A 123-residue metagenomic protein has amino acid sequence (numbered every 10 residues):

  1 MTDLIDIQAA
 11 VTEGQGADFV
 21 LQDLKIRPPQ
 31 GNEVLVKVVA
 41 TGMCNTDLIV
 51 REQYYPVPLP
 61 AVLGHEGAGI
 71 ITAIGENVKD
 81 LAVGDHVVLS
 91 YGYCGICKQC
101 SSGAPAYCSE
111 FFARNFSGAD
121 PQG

Functional and structural regions predicted by a protein language model:
D3-A10: Short structural boundary motif marking the start of a folded domain
V11-D18: Extracellular beta-rich ligand/substrate-recognition surface
D23-K25: Generic structural detector for well-ordered beta-strands
R27-T41, Y54-S101, D120-P121: Glycine-rich beta-strand-centered segment in the early N-terminal region that forms part of a ligand/cofactor-binding
C44: Conserved Rossmann-like nucleotide-cofactor binding loop
L48, S101-D120: Iron-sulfur (Fe-S) cluster-binding segments and ferredoxin-like electron-carrier domains, especially [2Fe-2S]
V50-E52: Short Gly/aromatic-enriched secondary-structure transition segments
